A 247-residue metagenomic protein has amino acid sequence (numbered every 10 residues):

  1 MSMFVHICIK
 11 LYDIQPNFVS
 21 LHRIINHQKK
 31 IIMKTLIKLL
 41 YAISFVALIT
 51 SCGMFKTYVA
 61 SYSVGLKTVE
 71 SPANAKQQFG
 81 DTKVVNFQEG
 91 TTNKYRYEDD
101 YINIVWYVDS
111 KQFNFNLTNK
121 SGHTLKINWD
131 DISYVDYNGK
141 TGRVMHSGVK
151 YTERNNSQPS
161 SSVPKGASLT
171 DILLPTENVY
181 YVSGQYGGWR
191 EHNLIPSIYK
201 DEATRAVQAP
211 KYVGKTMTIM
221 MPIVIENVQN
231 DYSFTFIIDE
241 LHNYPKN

Functional and structural regions predicted by a protein language model:
M1-F18, R23-C52: Sec-dependent bacterial lipoprotein signal peptides
S20, C52-Q112, G122-H123, Y151-R154 (+1 more regions): Membrane engagement elements in two modes
T35, S160-K165, A209-K211: A general structural signal for short secondary-structure junctions and capping/turn motifs
C52-S63, P159, Y186-I195: Glycine- and small hydrophobic-rich membrane-insertion segments that are intrinsically disordered in solution
N114-L117: Buried hydrophobic-core signal for structured, non-transmembrane domains
K120-Y181, K246: The feature marks short-to-medium sequence segments in extracytoplasmic or secretory-pathway proteins
E177, V182-G184, I225-Q229: Membrane-associated and secretory-pathway sequences
Y181-P222: Short, surface-exposed ligand- or partner-binding patches at beta-edge/loop junctions that are enriched in aromatics
